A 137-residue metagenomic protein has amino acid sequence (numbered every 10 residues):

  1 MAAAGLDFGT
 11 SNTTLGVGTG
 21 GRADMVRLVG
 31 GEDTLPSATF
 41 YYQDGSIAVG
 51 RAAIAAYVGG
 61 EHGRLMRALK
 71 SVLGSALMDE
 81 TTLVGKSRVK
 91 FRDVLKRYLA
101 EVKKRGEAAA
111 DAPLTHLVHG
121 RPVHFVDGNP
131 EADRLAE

Functional and structural regions predicted by a protein language model:
M1-L35, Q43-S46, A53-E137: N-terminal phosphate-binding loop and flanking beta/alpha elements of the actin-like ATPase fold
T39: Class I SAM-dependent methyltransferase SAM-binding "motif I" and its flanking Rossmann-like core
